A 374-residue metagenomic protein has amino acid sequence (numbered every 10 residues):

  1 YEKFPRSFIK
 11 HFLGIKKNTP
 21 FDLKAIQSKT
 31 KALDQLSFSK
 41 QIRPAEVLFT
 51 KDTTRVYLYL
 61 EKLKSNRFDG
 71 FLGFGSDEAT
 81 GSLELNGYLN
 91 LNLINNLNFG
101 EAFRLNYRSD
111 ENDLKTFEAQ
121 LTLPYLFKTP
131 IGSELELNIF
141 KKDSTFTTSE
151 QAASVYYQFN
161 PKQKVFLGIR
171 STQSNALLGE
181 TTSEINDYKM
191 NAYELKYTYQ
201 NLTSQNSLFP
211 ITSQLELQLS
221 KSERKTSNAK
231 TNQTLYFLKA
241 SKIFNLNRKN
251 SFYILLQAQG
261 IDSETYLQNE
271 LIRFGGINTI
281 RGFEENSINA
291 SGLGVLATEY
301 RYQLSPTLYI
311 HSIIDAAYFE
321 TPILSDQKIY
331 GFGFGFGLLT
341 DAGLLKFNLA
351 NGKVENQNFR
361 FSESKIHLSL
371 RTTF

Functional and structural regions predicted by a protein language model:
Y1, S109-D110, L339: Structured loop/turn residues at secondary-structure junctions
Y1, S207-F209, L308: A generic short alpha-helical patch detector that favors 3-5-residue windows in or near N-terminal regions
Y1-A25, D34: Interaction-mediating elements
L13, N86-N90, E118, Q214-F374: C-terminal transmembrane beta-barrel domains of outer membrane proteins
G14-N18, F140, S222: A broad detector of the eukaryotic-type serine/threonine protein kinase catalytic domain
T19, N186, T226-A229: Hydrophobic alpha-helical scaffolding
D22-A25, K29-E216, I243-F244, R273-G276 (+5 more regions): Gram-negative/organellar outer-membrane beta-barrel architecture
